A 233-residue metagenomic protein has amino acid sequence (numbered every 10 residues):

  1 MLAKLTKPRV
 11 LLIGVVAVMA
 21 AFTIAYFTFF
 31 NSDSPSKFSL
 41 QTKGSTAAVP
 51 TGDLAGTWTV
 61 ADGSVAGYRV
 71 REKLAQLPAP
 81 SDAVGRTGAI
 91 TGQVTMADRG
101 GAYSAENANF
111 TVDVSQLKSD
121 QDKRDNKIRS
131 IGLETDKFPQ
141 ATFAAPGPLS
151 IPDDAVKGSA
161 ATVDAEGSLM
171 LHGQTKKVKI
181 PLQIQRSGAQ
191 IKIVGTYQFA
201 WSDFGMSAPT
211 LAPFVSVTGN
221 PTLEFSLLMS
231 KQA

Functional and structural regions predicted by a protein language model:
L2-A233: Low-complexity, acidic/polar, glycine-enriched regions of mature
